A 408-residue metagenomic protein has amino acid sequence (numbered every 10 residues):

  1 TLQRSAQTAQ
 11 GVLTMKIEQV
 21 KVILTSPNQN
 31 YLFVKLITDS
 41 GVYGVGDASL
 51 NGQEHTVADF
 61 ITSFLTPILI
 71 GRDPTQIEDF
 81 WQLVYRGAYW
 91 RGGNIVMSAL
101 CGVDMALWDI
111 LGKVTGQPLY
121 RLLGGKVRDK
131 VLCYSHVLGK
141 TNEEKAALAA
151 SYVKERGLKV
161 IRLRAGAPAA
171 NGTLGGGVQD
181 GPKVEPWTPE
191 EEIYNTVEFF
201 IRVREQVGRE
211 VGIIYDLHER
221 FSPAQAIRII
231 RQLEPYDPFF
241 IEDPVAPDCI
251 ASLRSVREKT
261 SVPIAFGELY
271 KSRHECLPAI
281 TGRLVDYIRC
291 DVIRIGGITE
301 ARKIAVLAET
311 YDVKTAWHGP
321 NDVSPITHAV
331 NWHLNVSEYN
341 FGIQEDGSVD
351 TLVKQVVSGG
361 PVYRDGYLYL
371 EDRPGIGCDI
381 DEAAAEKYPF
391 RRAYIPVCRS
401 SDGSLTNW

Functional and structural regions predicted by a protein language model:
T1-T14: Short, Lys/Arg-enriched N-terminal segments with co-localized hydrophobic residues within the first ~10-30 amino acids
L13-V45, S49-L50, V349-K354, L405-W408: Structured beta-strand/loop patches that form or line metal/cofactor-binding pockets in enzymes
I17, G41, L65, V103 (+8 more regions): Conserved, mostly hydrophobic/aromatic
I37-T115: Metal- or metallocofactor-binding catalytic centers and their adjacent structured scaffolds across diverse enzyme
S63, D79, R231, D237-F240 (+1 more regions): Shared catalytic-loop signature of beta/alpha-barrel
D104-H136, K140, E144, K159: Glycine-rich, aromatic-flanked loop segments that form ligand/cofactor-binding clefts across common enzyme folds
K130-K259: Metal-dependent enolase-superfamily TIM-barrel catalytic cores that perform enediolate-based chemistry
I376-W408: Extended hydrophobic packing segments that form well-structured cores
